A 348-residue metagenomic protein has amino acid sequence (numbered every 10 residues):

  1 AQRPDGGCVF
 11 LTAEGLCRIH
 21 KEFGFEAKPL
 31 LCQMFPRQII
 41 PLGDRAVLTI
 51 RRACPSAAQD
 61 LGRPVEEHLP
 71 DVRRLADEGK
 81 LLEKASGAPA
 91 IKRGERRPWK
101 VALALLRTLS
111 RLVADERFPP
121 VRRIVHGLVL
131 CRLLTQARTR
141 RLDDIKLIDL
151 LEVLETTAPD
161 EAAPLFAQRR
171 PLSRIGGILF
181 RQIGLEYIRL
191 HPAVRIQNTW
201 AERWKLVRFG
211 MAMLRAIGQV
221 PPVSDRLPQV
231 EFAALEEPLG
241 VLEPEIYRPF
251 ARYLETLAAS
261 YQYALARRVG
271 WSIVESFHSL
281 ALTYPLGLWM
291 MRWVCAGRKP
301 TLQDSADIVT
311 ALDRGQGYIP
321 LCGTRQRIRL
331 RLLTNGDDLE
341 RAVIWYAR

Functional and structural regions predicted by a protein language model:
A1-F10, E14: Gly/Pro-rich turn-and-neighbor structural signature
T12-R63: Short Cys/His-based metal-binding microdomains
H20-G24, L42, D60, G94-R97 (+2 more regions): Conserved aromatic-histidine-acidic binding/catalytic patches
K21-G24, H68, L82-I91, I273 (+1 more regions): Hydrophobic transmembrane alpha-helix bundles
P41, P55-Q59, D77-E78, N335-L339: Short amphipathic alpha-helical patches
S56-L147: Charged, amphipathic alpha-helical linkers/stalks
A114-R348: Hydrophobic, aromatic-lined core segments that form the binding pocket/scaffold for planar heteroaromatic ligands
